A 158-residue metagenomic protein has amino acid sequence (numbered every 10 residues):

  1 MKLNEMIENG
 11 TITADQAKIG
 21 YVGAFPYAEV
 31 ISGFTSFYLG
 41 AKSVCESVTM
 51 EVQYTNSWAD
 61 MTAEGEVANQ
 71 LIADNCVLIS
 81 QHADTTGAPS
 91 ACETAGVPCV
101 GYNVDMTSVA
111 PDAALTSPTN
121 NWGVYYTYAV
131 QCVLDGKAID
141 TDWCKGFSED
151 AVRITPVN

Functional and structural regions predicted by a protein language model:
M1-N158: A residue-level marker of the well-folded mature domains of exported/periplasmic proteins
